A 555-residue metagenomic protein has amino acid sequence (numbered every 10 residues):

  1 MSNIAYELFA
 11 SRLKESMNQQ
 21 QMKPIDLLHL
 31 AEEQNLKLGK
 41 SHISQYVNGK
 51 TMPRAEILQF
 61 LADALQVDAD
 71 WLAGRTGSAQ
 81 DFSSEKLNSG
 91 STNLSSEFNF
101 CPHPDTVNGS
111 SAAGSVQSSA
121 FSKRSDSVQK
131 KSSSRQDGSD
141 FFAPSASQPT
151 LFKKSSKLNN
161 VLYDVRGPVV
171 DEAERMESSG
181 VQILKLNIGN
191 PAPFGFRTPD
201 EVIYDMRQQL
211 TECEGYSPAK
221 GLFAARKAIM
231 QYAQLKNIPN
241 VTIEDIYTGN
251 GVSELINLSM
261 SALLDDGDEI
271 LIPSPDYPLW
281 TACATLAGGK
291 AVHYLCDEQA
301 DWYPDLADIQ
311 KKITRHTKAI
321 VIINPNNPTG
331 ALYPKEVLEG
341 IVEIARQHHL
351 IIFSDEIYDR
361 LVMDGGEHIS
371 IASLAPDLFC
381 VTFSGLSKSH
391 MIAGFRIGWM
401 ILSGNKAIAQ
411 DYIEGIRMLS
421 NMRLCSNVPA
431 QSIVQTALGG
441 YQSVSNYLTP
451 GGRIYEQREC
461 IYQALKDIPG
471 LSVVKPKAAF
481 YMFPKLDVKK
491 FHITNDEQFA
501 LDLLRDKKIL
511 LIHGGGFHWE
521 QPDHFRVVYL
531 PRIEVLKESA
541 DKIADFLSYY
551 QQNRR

Functional and structural regions predicted by a protein language model:
M1-A31: A short, Lys/Arg-rich alpha-helix, primarily the initiator
A55-W71: DNA major-groove recognition helix of helix-turn-helix/homeodomain DNA-binding modules
A64, L235, H492-T494, D502-L511 (+1 more regions): PLP-dependent enzyme catalytic core of the Aspartate aminotransferase-like
P149-G251, L258, C425, A437-Y441 (+1 more regions): N-terminal small-domain helix-loop-helix segment of the aminotransferase-like
A262-A284: Conserved PLP-anchoring active-site segment centered on the Schiff-base-forming lysine
D297-E367: Active-site phosphate-binding strand-loop segment of PLP-dependent enzymes
S373-G452, Y462-Q463, L547: Conserved core segment of the aminotransferase class I/II
Q435, G451-I461, V473-D487, Q521: Conserved glycine-rich beta-strand-loop-beta hairpin in the small C-terminal domain of fold type I
